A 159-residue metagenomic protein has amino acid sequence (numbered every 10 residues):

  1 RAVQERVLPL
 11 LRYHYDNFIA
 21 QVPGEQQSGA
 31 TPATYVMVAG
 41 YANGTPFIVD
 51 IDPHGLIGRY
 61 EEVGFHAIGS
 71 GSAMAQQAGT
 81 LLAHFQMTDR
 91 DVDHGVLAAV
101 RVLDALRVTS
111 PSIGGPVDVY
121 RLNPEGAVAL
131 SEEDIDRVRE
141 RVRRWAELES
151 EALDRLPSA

Functional and structural regions predicted by a protein language model:
R1-A159: Long, low-complexity N-terminal extensions
